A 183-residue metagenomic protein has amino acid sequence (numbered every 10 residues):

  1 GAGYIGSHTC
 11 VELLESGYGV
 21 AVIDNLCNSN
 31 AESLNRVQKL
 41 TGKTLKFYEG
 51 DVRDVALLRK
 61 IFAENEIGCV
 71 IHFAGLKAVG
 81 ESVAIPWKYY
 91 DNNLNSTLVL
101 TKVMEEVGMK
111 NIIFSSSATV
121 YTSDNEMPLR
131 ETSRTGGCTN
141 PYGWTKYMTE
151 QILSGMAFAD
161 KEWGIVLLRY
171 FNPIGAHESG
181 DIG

Functional and structural regions predicted by a protein language model:
G1-A176: N-terminal Rossmann-like NAD(P)+-binding domain of SDR-like oxidoreductases, especially those catalyzing
G175-G183: Hydrophobic, Gly/Ser/Ala-rich alpha-helical and linker tracts in large acyl-processing enzymes of secondary/lipid
